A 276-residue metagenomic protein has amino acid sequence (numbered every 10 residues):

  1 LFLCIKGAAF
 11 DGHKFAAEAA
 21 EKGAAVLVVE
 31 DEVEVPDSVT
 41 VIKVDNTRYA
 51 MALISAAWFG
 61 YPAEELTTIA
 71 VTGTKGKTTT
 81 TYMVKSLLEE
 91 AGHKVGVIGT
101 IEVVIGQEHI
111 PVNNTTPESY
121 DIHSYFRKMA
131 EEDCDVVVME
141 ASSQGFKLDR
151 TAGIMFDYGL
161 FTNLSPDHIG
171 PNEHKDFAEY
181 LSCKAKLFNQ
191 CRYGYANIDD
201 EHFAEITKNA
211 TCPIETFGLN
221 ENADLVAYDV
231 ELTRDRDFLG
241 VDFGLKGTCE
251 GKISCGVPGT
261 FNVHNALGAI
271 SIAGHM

Functional and structural regions predicted by a protein language model:
L1-L53, E201, A223, D229 (+4 more regions): N-terminal leader/targeting and accessory segments in enzymes
E34-S38, A130-E132, K147, D157-M276: Acidic, Mg2+-coordinating active-site environments of NTP-dependent enzymes
M51, S55, V84, L88 (+1 more regions): Buried hydrophobic packing segments
A56-E102, E108: Walker A (P-loop) phosphate-binding motif
I101-D121, Y125: P-loop NTPase switch/communication element
C134-Q144: Switch II (G3) loop of P-loop NTPases
G145-A152: Conserved helix/coil segment N-terminal to the catalytic DExD/H
